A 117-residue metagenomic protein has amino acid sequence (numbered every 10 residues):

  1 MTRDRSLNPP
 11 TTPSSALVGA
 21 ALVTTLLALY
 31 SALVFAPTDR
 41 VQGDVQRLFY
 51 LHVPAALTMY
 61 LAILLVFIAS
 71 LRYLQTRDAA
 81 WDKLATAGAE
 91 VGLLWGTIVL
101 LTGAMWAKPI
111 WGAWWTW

Functional and structural regions predicted by a protein language model:
T2, P13-D39, G43-D44, L48-W117: Hydrophobic cores of alpha-helical transmembrane segments in multi-pass integral membrane proteins
